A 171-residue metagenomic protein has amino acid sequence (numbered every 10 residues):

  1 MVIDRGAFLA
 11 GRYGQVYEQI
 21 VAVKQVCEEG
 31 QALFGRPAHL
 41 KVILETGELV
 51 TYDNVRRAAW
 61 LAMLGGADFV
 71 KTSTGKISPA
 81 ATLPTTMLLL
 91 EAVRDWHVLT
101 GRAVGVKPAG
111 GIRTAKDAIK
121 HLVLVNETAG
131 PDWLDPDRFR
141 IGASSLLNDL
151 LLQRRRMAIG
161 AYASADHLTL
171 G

Functional and structural regions predicted by a protein language model:
M1-K107, R113-S144, L152-G171: Alpha/beta enzyme core
D149: N-terminal beta-loop-helix "entrance" segment that forms/cooperates in small-molecule cofactor or anionic ligand
